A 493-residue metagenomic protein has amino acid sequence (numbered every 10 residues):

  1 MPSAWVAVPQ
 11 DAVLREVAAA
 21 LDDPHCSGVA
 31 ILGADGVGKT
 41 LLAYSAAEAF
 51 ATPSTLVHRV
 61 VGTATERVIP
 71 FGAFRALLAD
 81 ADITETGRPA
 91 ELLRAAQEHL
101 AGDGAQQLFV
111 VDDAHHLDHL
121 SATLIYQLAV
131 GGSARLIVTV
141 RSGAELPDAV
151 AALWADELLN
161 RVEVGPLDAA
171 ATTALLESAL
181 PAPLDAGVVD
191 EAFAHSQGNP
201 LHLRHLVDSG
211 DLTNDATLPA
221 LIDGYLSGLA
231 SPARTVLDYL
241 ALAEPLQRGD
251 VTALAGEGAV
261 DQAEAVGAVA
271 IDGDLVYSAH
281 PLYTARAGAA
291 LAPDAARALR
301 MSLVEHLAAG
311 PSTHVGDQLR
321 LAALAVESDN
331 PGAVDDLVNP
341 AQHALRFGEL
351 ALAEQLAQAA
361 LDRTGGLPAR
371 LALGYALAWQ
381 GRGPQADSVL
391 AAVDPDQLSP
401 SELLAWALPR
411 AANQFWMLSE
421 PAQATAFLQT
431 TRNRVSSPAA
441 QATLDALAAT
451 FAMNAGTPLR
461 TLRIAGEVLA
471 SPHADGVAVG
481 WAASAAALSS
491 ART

Functional and structural regions predicted by a protein language model:
M1-R15: Dynamic helix-loop-helix/coil hinge segments at AAA+ ATPase domain boundaries and subdomain interfaces
P2, V6, V37, L41-Q107 (+1 more regions): Conserved phosphate-binding/catalytic loops and adjacent sensor/switch elements of nucleotide-binding enzymes, spanning
A20-C26: Phosphate-binding P-loop
I31: Hydrophobic anchor at the beta1->P-loop junction of P-loop NTPases
D35-V37, A171-A179, P183-G187, E191-N339 (+1 more regions): Short secondary-structure boundary elements
A51-P53, H115, L153-W154, L184-A186 (+5 more regions): Internal alpha-solenoid helical repeat scaffolds
G72, L120, Y126-V188, H202-H205 (+2 more regions): Alpha-helical sensor/transducer elements of the RecA-like P-loop NTPase core
V111-D112: Hydrophobic residues in beta-strands of the RecA-like P-loop NTPase core, especially within AAA+ ATPase
